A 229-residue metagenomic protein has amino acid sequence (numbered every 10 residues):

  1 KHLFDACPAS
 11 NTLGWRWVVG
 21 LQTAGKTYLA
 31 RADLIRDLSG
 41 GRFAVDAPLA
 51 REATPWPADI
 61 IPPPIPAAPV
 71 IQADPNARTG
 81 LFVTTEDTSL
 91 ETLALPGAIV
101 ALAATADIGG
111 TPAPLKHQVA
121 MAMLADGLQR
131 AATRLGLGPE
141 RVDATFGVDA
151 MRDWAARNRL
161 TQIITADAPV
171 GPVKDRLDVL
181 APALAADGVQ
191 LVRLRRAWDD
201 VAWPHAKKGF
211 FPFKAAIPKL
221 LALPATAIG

Functional and structural regions predicted by a protein language model:
H2-E52: C-terminal, helix-dominated tail/subdomain
F43-G229: Trp/Phe/Arg-rich N-terminal binding region typifying the photolyase-homology
